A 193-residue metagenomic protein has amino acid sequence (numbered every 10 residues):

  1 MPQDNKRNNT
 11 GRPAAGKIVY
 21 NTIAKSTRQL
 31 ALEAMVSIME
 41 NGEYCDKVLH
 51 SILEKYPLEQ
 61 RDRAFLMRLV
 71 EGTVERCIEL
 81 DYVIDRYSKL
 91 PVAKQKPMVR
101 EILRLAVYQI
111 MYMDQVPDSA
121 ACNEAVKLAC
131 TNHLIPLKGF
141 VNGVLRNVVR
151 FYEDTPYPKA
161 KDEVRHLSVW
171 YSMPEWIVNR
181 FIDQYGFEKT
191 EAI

Functional and structural regions predicted by a protein language model:
M1-I193: Class I Rossmann-like S-adenosyl-L-methionine
